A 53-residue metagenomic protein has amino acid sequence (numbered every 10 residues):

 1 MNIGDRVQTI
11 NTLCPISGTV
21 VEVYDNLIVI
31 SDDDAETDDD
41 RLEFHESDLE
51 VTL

Functional and structural regions predicted by a protein language model:
M1-N11: Short coil-to-beta transition motif at edge beta-strands of beta-rich domains
V7-T9, E22, E36: Compositionally biased, intrinsically disordered low-complexity regions
I16-V23: Short beta-strand-centered aromatic/proline hotspots
L27-V29: Short aromatic-glycine-enriched beta-strand elements
D32-L53: Intrinsically disordered, low-complexity, charged/polar segments
